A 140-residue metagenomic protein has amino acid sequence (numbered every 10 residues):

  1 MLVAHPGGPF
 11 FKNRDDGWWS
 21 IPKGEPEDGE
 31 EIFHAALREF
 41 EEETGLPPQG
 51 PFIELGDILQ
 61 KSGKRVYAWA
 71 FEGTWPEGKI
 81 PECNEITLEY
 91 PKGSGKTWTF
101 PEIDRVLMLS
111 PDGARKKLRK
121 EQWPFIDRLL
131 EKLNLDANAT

Functional and structural regions predicted by a protein language model:
M1-I21, W69: N-terminal strand-loop-strand
N13, G29, K117: Residues that scaffold the ATP/ADP-binding catalytic core of kinase and kinase-like folds
G17-P22, D28, L130, N134: Functional cleft and adjacent loop/helix regions within the main domain that mediate ligand binding or catalysis
I21-L55, W69, S110: The catalytic Nudix box helix
D57-G95, L107-L109, R128-D136: Active-site-adjacent beta-strand/loop module that shapes the phosphate/pyrophosphate-binding cleft
K96-R115: Alpha-helix-centered segments that form part of catalytic cores
A114-R128: Short, compact, well-ordered microdomains
